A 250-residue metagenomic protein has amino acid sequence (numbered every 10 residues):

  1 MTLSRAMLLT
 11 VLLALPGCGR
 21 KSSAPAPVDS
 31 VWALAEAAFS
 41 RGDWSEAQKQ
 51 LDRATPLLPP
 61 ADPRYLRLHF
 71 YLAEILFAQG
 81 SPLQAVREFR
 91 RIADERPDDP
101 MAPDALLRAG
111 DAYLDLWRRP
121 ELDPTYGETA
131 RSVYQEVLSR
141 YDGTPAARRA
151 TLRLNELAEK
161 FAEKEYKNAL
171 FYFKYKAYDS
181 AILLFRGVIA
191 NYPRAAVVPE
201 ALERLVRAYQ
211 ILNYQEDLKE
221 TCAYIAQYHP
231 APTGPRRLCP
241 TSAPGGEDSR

Functional and structural regions predicted by a protein language model:
M1-C18: Sec-dependent bacterial lipoprotein signal peptides
C18-R250: Acidic, polar-rich low-complexity tracts and alpha-helical solenoid repeat scaffolds
